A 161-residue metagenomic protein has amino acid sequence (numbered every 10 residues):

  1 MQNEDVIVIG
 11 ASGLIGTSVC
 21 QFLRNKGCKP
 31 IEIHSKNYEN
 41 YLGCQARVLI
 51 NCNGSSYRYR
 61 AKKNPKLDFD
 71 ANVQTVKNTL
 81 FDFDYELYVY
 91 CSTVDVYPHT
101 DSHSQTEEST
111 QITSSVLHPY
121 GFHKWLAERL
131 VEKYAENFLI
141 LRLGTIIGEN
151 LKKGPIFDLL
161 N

Functional and structural regions predicted by a protein language model:
Q2-C28: N-terminal Rossmann NAD(P)H-binding glycine-rich loop of SDR-like oxidoreductase domains
I9, C52-N53, Y88-V94, L141-L143: SDR active-site strand-loop-helix element
C28-Y38: Conserved glycine-rich Rossmann-like NAD(P)H-binding loop of the short-chain dehydrogenase/reductase
Y38-D82, V96-H99: NAD(P)H-binding glycine-rich loop region in Rossmannoid oxidoreductase-like domains and their noncatalytic homologs
K77-L117: Conserved Rossmann-fold NAD(P)-dependent oxidoreductase catalytic core, especially the SDR/UDP-sugar
H123: Active-site helix of classical SDR
R129-N161: NAD(P)-dependent short-chain dehydrogenase/reductase
